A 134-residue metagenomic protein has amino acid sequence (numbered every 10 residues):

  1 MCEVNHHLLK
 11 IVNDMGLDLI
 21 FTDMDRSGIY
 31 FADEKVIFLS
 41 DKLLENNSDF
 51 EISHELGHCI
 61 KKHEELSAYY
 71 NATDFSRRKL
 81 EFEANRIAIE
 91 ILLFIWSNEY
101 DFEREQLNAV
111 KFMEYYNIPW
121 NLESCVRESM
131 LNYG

Functional and structural regions predicted by a protein language model:
M1-G134: Active-site hotspot residues in diverse enzymes, especially metal/ion-binding acidic/histidine motifs
